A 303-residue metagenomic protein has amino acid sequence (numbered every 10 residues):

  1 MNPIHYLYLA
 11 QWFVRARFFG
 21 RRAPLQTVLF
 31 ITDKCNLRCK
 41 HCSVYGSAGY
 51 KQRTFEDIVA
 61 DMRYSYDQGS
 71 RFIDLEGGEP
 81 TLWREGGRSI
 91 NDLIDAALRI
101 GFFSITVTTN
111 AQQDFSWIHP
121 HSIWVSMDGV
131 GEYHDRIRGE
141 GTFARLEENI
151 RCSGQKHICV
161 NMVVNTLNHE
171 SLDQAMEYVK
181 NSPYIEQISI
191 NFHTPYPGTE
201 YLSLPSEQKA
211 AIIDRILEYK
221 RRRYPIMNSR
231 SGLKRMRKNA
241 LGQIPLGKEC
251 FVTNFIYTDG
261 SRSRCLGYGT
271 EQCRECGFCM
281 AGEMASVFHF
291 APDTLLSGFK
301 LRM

Functional and structural regions predicted by a protein language model:
M1-G49, K234-F255, S261-G269, C273-F278 (+1 more regions): N-terminal pre-core extensions flanking Radical SAM catalytic domains
P3-W117, M303: Conserved alpha-helical substructure of the radical SAM core
G46, G77, T109, M127 (+3 more regions): Residues that line or immediately flank small-molecule/substrate-binding pockets and catalytic motifs
S47-Y50, T81, Q113, G131 (+3 more regions): Surface-exposed, flexible loop/turn segments at secondary-structure boundaries
R53-D61, F288-F299: Short cysteine/histidine-rich metal-coordination sites, predominantly Zn2+-binding motifs
R88-N91, A96, I100, H121 (+3 more regions): Radical SAM enzyme [4Fe-4S]-AdoMet core and its adjacent flexible, acidic and glycine-rich loops/tails across
G277-G282, V287: Amphipathic alpha-helical interface segments
